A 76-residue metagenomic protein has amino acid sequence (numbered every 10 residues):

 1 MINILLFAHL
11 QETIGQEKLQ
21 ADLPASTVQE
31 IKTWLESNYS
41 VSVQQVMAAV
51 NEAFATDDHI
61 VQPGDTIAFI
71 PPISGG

Functional and structural regions predicted by a protein language model:
M1-G75: Ubiquitin-like/PB1-type beta-grasp interaction modules and other compact soluble beta-rich domains
